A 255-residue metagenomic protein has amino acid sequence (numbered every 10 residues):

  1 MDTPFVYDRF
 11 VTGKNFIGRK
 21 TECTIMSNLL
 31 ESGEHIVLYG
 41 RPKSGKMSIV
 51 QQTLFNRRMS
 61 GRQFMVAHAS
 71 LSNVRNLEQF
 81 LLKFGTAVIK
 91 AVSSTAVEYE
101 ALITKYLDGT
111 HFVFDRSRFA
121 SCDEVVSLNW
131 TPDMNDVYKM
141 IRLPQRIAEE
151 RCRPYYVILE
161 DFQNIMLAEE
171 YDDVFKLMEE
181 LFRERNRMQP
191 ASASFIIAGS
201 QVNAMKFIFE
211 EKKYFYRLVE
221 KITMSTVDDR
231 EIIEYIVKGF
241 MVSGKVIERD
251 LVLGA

Functional and structural regions predicted by a protein language model:
M1-R41, M59, K245: A short, basic N-terminal segment
S32, Y39-S44, S48-Y156, I165 (+1 more regions): P-loop NTPase nucleotide-binding core
G33, S72-N76, F162-N164, S200-M205 (+1 more regions): Conserved nucleotide-binding/hydrolysis micro-motifs of P-loop NTPases
R62-V66, A191-A193, Y216-E220: Short glycine-/polar-rich loops that comprise or flank the Walker A/P-loop and associated switch/sensor motifs
E149-R151, Y155-Y156, N164-E211: Sensor-1/coupling segment of RecA-like P-loop NTPase cores
I208-S225: A short helix-turn-beta junction within AAA+ P-loop NTPase domains corresponding to the substrate/partner-engaging
M224-L251: Conserved small helical "lid"/interfacial subdomain of P-loop NTPases
